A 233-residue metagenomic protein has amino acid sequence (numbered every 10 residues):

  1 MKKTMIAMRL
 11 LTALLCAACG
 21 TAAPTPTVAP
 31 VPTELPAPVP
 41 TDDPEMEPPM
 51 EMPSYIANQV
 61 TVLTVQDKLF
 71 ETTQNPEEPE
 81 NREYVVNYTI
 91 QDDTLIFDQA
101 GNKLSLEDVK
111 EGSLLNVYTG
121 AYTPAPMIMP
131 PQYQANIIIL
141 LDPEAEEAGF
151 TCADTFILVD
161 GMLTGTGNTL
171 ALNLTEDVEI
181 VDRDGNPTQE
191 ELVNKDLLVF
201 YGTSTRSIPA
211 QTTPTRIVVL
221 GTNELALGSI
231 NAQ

Functional and structural regions predicted by a protein language model:
M1-R9: Positively charged n-region of N-terminal signal peptides that target proteins for export
L15-A18: C-terminal motif of bacterial Sec signal peptides marking the signal peptidase cleavage site
G20-R82, Q99-L170, R183-Q233: Short, flexible, surface-exposed loop segments at domain boundaries
P79-D92, L170-E176: A short macromolecule-binding patch
Y88, I96, G165: Short aromatic-centered micro-motifs
Q91-G101, T175-R183: Short, structured beta-strand/loop micro-motifs enriched in basic residues and often containing a Trp
